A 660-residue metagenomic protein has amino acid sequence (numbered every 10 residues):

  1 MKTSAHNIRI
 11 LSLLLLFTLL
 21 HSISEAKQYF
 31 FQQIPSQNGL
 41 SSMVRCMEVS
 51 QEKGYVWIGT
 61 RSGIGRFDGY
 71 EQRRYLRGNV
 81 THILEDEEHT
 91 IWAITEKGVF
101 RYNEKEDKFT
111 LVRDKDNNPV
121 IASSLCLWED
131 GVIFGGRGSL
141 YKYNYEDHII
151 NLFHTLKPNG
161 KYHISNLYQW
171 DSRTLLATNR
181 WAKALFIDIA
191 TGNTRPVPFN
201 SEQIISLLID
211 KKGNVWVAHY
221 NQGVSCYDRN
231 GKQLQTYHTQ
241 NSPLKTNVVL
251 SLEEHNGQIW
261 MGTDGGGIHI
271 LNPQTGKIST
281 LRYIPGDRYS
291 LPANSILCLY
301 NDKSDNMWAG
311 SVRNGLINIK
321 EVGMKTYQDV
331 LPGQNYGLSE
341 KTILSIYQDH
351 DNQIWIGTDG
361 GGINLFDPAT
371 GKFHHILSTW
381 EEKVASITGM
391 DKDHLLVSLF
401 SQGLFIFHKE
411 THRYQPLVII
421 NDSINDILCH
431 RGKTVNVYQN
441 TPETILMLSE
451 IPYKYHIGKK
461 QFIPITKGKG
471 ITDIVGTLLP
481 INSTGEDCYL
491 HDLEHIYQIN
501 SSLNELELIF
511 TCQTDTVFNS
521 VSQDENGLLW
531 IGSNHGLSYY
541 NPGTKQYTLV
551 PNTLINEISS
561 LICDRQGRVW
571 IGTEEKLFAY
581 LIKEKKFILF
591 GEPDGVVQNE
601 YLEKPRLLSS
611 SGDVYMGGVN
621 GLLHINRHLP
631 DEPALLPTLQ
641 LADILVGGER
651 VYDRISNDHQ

Functional and structural regions predicted by a protein language model:
K2-S12: Bacterial N-terminal signal peptides that target proteins for export
S12-H21: Bacterial N-terminal signal peptides
E25-S50, R77-N79, D116-P119, P158-K161 (+13 more regions): Residue-level "micro-hotspots" composed of small/polar
C46, H82, S124, N166 (+10 more regions): Conserved beta-strand position repeated once per blade in WD40 beta-propeller domains
V49-K53, E85-E88, L127-D130, Q169-S172 (+10 more regions): Residue-level detector of Asp-centered blade-edge/turn motifs that repeat once per structural unit in beta-propeller
Y55-W57, T90-W92, V132-F134, L175-A177 (+10 more regions): Conserved beta-propeller blade signature
S62-I64, K97-F100, G138-Y141, R180-A184 (+10 more regions): Loop/turn residues immediately N-terminal
F67-E71, N103-D107, N144-H148, D188-G192 (+10 more regions): Short loop/turn segments that connect beta-strands within beta-propeller blades
